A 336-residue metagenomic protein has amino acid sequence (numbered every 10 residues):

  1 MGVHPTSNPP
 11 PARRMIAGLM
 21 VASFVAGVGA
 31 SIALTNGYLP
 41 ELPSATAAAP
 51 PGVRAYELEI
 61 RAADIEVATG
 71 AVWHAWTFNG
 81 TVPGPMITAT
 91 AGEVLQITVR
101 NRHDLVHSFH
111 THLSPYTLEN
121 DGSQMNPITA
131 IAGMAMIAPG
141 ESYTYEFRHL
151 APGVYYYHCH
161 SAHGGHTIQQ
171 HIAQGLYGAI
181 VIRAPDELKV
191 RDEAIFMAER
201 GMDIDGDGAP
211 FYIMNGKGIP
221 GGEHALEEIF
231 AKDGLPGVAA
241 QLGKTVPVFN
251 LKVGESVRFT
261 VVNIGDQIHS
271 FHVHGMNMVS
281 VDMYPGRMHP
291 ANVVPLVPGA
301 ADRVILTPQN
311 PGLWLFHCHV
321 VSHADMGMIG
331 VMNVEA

Functional and structural regions predicted by a protein language model:
G2-T6, R13-A336: Copper-binding active sites and cupredoxin-like electron-transfer domains, recognizing His/Cys-rich ligand loops
